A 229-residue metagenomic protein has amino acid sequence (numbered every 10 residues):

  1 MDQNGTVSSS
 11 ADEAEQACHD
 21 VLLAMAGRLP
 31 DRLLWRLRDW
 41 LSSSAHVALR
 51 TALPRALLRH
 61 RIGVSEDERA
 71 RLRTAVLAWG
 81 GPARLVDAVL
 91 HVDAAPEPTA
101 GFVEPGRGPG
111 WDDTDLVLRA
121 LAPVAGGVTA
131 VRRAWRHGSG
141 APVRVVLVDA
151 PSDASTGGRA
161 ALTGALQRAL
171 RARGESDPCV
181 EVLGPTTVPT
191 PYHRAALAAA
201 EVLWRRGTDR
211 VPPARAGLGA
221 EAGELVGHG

Functional and structural regions predicted by a protein language model:
M1-A24: Short, charge-rich, low-complexity alpha-helical interaction segments
S9, R59-V143: Long, charge-patterned amphipathic interaction tracts in eukaryotic proteins
A26-V76: N-terminal interaction modules that seed assembly of large macromolecular complexes
L33-D39, T129-W135, E175-T187: Short glycine-rich, low-complexity/disordered patches
G140-A154: Catalytic metal-binding acidic patch
A150-G229: Extended, charged low-complexity segments that frequently continue into or abut oligomerization scaffolds
